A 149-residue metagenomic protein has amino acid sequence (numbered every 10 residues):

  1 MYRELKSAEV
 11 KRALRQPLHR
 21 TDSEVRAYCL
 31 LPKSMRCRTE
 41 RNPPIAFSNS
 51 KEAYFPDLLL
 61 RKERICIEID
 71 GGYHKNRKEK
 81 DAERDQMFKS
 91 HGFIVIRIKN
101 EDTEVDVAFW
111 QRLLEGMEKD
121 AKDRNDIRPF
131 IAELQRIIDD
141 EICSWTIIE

Functional and structural regions predicted by a protein language model:
M1-R41, R124-E149: Solvent-exposed, charged helical/coil patches that constitute nucleic-acid or partner-interaction surfaces
R3, C29, S48, F55 (+3 more regions): Compositionally biased, intrinsically disordered low-complexity regions enriched in proline and serine
Q16, T39-R41, A46, K89 (+1 more regions): Intrinsically disordered, low-complexity segments enriched in polar/charged small residues
T21, F47-S48, D81: Short linear sequence motifs
P32-E63, R77: Active-site metal-binding core of divalent-cation-utilizing nuclease and nuclease-like domains
A53-G116: Basic, amphipathic alpha-helical patches used to engage nucleic acids or provide basic targeting signals, exemplified
E115-D126: The C-terminal output helix
